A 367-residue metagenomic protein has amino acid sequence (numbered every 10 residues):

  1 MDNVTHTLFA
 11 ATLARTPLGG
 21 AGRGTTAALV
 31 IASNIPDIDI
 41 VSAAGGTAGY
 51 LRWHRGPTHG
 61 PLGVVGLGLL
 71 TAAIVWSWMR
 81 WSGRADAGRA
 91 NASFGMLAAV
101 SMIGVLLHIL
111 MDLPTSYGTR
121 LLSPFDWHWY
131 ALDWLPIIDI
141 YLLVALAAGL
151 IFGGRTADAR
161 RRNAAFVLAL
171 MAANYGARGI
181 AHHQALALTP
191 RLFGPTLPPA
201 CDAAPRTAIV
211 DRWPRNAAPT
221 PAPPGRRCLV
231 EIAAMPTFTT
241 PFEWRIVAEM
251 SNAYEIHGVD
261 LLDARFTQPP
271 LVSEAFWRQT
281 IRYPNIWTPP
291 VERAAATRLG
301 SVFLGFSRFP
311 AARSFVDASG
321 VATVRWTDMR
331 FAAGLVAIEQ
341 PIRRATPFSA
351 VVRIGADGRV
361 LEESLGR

Functional and structural regions predicted by a protein language model:
M1-R226, P236: N-terminal membrane-targeting hydrophobic helices
L197-E231, P236-R367: Extracytosolic and intramembrane catalytic regions of membrane-associated proteins in envelope/secretory systems
